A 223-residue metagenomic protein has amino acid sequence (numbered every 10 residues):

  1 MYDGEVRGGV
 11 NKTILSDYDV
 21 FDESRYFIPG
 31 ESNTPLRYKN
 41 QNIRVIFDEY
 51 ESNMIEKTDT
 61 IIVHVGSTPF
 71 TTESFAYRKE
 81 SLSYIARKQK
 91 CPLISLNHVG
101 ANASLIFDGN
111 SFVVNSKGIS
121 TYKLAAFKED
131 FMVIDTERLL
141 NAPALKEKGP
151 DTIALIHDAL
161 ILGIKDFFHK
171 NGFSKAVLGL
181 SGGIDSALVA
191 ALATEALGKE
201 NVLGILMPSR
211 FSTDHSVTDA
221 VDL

Functional and structural regions predicted by a protein language model:
M1-G179, A190-N201, L206, F211: Enzyme catalytic cores with a strong preference for nitrogen-chemistry domains
G183: Conserved G/P- and acidic residue-centered "switch" motifs that form tight phosphate/ATP-binding loops in soluble
S186-V189, T213-H215: Short glycine/serine/threonine-rich phosphate/pyrophosphate-binding segments that cradle anionic phosphate groups
R210-L223: ATP-dependent adenylate-handling ligase core
